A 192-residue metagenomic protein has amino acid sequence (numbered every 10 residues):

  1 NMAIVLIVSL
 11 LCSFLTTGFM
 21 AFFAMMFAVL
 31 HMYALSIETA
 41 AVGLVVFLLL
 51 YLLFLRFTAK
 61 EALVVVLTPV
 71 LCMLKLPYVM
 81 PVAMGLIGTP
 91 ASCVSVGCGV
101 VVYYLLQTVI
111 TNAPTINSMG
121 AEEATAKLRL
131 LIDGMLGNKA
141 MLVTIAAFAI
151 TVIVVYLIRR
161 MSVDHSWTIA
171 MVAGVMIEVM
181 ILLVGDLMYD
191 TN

Functional and structural regions predicted by a protein language model:
N1-M25, M32: Hydrophobic transmembrane alpha-helices
M2-A3, H31-V45, G137-A146: Structural signature of hydrophobic alpha-helical transmembrane segments
L11, L49-R56, V154-M161: C-terminal ends of transmembrane helices
S13, V29-H31, L71, L86: Alpha-helical transmembrane segments with an aromatic anchor "belt"
T17-F22, Y33-V42, R56-L63: Transmembrane alpha-helix boundary signature
A40-V45, K60-A62, V100-Y103, T115-S118: Juxtamembrane/interface motifs at transmembrane-helix termini
L44-G88, S92: Hydrophobic alpha-helical segments and helix pairs
L71-C72, M80-T191: Generic multipass alpha-helical transmembrane bundles of integral membrane proteins
